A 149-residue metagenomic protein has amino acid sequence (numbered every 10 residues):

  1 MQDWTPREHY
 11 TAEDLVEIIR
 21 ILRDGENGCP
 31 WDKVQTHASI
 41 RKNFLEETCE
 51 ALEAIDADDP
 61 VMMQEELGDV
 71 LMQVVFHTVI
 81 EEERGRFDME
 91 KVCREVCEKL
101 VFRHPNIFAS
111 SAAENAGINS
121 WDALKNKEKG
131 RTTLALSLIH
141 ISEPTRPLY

Functional and structural regions predicted by a protein language model:
M1-E26: Charged, compositionally biased N-terminal leader segments and the immediate start of the first structured element
T5-A12, V34-R41, P60-L67, R86 (+2 more regions): Amphipathic, non-membrane alpha-helical segments in soluble helical-bundle scaffolds
I21-E50, A54-D59: Active-site flanking loop/helix segments enriched in acidic
F44-L52, D56-E82, E90-C97: An amphipathic alpha-helical micro-motif enriched in hydrophobic residues with embedded/adjacent acidic residues
A113-L134: N-terminal cationic and glycine-rich segments that engage phosphates or anionic surfaces
I139-Y149: Single conserved hydrophobic/aromatic residue that forms the stacking wall/gate of nucleotide- or nucleobase-binding
